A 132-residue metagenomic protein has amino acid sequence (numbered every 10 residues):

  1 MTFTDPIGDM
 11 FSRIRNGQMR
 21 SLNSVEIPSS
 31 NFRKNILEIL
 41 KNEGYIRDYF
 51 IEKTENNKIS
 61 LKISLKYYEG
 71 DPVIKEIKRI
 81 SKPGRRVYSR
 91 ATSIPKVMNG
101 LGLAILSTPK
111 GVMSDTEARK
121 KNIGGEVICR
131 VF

Functional and structural regions predicted by a protein language model:
M1-F132: Core subunits and conserved enzymes of cellular information-processing and envelope-translocation systems across
